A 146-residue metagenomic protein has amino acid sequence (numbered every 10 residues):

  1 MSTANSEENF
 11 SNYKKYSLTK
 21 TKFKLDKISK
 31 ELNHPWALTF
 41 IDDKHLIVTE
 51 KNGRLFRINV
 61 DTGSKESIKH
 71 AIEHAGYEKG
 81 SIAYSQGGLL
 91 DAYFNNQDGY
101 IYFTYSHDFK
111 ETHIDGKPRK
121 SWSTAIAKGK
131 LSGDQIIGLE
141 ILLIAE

Functional and structural regions predicted by a protein language model:
S2-E146: Acidic, Gly/Ser/Thr-rich repeat motifs that build Ca2+-stabilized beta-propeller blades
